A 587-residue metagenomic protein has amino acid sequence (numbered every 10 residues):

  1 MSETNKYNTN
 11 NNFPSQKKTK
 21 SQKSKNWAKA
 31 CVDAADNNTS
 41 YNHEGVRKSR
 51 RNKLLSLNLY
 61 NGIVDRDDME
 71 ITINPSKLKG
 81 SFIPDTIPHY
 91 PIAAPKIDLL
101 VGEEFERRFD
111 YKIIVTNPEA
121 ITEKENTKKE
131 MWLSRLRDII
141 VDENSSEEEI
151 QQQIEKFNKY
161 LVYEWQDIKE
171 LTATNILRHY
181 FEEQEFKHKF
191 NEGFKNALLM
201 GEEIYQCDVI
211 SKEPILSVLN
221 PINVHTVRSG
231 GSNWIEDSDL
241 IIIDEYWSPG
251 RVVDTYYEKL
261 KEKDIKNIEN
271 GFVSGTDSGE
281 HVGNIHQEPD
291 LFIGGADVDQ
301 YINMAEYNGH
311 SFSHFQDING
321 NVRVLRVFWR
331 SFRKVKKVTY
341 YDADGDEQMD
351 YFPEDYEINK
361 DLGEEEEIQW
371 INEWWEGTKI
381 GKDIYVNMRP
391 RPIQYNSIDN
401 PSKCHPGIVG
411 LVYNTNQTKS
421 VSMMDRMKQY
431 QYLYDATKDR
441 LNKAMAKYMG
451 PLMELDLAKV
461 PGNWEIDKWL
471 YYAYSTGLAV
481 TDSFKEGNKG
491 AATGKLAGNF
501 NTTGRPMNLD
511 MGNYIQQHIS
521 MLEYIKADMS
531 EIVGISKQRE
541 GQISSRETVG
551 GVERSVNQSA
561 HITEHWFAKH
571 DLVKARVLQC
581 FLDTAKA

Functional and structural regions predicted by a protein language model:
M1-W370, W374-W375, K379-G381, N513-Q517 (+1 more regions): Extended, helix-rich architectural segments
K25-L59, V64-R66, M427-S483, G487: N-terminal "assembly arms/tails" that initiate or stabilize quaternary assembly in self-assembling proteins
V115, T122-Q151, E155-E170, L177 (+8 more regions): Long amphipathic alpha-helical segments
K189-N196, C207-S211, M445-L457, R539-R546 (+1 more regions): Short coil/turn segments at secondary-structure boundaries
F194, L198-E202, T226, A444 (+5 more regions): Short, surface-exposed, charged/polar-biased interaction segments
L198-G201, S211, E236, I380-G381 (+5 more regions): Short, well-ordered loop/turn elements at secondary-structure boundaries
P221, S232, M424, M449-L452 (+1 more regions): Generic secondary-structure boundary/loop-capping signal
I243-V252, K266-N267, M453-E454, A458 (+4 more regions): Noncatalytic linker/hinge segments flanking ATPase motor cores
